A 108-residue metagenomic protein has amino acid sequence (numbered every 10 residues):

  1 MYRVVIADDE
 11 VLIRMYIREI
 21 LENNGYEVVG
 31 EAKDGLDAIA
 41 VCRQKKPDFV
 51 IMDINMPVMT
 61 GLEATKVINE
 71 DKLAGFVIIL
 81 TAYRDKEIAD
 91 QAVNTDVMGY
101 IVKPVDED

Functional and structural regions predicted by a protein language model:
A7-D8, A32, V50: Conserved sequence signature across two-component system core domains
V11-G30, T95: Two-component/phosphorelay signaling modules centered on CheY-like receiver
M15, E63, R84-I101: Alpha4 helix (beta4-alpha4-beta5 surface) of REC/receiver domains from two-component response regulators
D34-D37, T60-E63: Acidic catalytic/metal-coordinating carboxylates
K45-I51: Active-site beta3 strand of CheY-like receiver
M56: Receiver (REC) domain active-site loop signature in two-component systems and cognate sites in sensor histidine kinases
K86, D106-D108: Conserved two-component signaling phosphotransfer/partner-docking surface
